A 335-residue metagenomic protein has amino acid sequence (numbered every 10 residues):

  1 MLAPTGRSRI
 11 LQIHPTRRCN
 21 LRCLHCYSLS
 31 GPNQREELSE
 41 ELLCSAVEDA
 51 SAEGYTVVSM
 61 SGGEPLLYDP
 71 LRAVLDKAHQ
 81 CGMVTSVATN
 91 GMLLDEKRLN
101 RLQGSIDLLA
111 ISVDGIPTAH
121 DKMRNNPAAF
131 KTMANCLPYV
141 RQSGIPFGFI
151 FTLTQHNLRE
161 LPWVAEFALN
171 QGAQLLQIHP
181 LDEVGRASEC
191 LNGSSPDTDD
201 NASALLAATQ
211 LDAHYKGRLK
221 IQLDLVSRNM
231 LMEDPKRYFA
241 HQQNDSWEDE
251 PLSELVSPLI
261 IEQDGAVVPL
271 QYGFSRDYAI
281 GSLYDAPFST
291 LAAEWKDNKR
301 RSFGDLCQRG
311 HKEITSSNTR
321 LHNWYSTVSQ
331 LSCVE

Functional and structural regions predicted by a protein language model:
M1-A3, R7, A266-E335: Flexible mid-to-C-terminal extensions adjoining Fe-S/redox cofactors in radical SAM and related proteins
M1-R101, S105: Conserved alpha-helical substructure of the radical SAM core
C19, C23-C26, L252, L270 (+1 more regions): Short cysteine clusters
C26, V58, L109, L176-H179: Hydrophobic residues within beta-strands of alpha/beta enzymes
E64, M92-L93, G115, T154-Q155 (+1 more regions): Conserved beta-strand edge residues that scaffold enzyme active sites
Y68, L94-E96, L158-L161, V268: Short, well-ordered alpha-helical microsegments
C81, S105, S112, K122 (+2 more regions): Radical SAM enzyme [4Fe-4S]-AdoMet core and its adjacent flexible, acidic and glycine-rich loops/tails across
